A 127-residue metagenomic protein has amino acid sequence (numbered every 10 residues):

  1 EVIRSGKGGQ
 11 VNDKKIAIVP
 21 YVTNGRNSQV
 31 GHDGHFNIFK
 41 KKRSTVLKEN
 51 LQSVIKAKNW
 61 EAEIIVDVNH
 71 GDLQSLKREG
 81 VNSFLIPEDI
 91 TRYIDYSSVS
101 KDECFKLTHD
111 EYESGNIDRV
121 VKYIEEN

Functional and structural regions predicted by a protein language model:
E1-V11: Short, Lys/Arg-enriched N-terminal segments with co-localized hydrophobic residues within the first ~10-30 amino acids
I16-Q52: Redox- and metal-dependent alpha/beta enzyme cores, enriched for Fe-S-associated oxidoreductases and cofactor-handling
V19-T23, I86-D89, H109: Structural motif
R26, Y93-I94: Glycine/Thr-rich phosphate-binding loops of Rossmann-like dinucleotide-binding domains
F39-N50, E103-N127: Ser/Thr/Gly-rich flexible loops in soluble cytosolic domains mediating phosphotransfer, phosphorylation
S53-L76: A short, well-structured beta->alpha microelement
L76-I90: Short, well-ordered secondary-structure micro-motifs within conserved domains or adaptor modules
I94-S100: Short, aromatic/basic amphipathic alpha-helical patches
